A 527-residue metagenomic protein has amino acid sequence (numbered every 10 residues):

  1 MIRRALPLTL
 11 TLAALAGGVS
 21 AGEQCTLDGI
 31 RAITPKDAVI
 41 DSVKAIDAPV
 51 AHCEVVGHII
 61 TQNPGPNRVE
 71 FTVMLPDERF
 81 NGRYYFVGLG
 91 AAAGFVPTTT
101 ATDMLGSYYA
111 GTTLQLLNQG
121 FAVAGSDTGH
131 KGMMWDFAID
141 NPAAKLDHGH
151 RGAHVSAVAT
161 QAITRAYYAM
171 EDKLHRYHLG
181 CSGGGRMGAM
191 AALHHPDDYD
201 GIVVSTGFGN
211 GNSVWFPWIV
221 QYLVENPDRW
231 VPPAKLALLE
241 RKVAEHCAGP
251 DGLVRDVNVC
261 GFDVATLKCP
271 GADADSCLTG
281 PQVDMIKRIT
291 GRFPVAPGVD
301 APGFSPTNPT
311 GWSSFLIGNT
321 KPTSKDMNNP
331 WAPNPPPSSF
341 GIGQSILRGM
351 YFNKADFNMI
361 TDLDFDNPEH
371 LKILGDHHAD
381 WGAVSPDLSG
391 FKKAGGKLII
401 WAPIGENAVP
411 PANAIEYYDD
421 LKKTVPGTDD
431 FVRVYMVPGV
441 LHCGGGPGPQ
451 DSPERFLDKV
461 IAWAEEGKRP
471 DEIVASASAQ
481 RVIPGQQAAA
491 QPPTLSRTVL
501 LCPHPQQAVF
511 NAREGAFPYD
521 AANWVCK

Functional and structural regions predicted by a protein language model:
P7-G17: Bacterial N-terminal signal peptides
A21-R83, F95-T102, A110-G111, E240 (+5 more regions): Catalytic-loop region of hydrolases
L89-K173, F216, F357-D380, M436-G446: Cap/lid segment of the alpha/beta-hydrolase catalytic domain
E171-S182: Alpha/beta-hydrolase fold nucleophile elbow
G180-M190: Glycine-rich nucleophile elbow surrounding the catalytic serine of serine-hydrolase chemistry
A191-A192, D197-P294, D451-S452, D458: A catalytic-pocket lid/entrance helix-loop region that shapes and gates access to the active site across common
I399-A402: Short beta-strand/loop motif that positions the catalytic acidic residue of the alpha/beta-hydrolase fold
A408-A412: Conserved alpha/beta-hydrolase "acid-adjacent" motif
